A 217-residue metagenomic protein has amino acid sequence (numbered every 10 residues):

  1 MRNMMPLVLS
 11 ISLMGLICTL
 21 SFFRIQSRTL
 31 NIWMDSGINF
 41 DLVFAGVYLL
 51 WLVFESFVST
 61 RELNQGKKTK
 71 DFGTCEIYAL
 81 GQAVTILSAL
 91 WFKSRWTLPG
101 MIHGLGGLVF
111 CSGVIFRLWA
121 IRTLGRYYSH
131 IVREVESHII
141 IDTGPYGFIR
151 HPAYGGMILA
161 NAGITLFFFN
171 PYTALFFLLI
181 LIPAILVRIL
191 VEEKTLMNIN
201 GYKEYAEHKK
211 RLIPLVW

Functional and structural regions predicted by a protein language model:
M1-Y127, E134, I164-W217: Membrane-anchoring alpha-helices and their flanking helix-loop junctions
I131-M157: Active-site-proximal inter-transmembrane loops
I158-I164: Structural signal for alpha-helical transmembrane segments and their flanking helix-loop junctions in multi-pass
